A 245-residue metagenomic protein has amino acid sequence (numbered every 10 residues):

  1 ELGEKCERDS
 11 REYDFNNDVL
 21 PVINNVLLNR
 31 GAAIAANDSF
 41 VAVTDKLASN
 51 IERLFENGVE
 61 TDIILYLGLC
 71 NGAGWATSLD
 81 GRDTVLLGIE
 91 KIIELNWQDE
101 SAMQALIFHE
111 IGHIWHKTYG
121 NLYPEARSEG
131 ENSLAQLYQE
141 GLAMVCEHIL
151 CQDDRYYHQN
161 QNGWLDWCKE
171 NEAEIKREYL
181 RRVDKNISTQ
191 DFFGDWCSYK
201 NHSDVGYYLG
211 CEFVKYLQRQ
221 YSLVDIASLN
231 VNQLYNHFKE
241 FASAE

Functional and structural regions predicted by a protein language model:
E1-V41: Non-catalytic architectural context of zinc metalloproteases
V26-D83, E100: Auxiliary, metal-adjacent structural segments of Zn-dependent hydrolase domains
D38-D45, L106, S133, L137 (+2 more regions): Soluble non-cytosolic domains of exported or imported proteins
G58-Y66, Y156-Q161, V224-L229: Surface-exposed patches in mature extracellular/periplasmic domains of secreted proteins
K91-I107: Short pre-active-site segment immediately N-terminal to the catalytic Zn-binding motif
Q104-N121, E140-M144: Active-site recognition of the HExxH zinc-binding catalytic motif
R127-A173, A242-A244: Post-HExxH zinc-binding segment in Zn-dependent metallohydrolases
E174-E245: Pan-zinc metallopeptidase signature
